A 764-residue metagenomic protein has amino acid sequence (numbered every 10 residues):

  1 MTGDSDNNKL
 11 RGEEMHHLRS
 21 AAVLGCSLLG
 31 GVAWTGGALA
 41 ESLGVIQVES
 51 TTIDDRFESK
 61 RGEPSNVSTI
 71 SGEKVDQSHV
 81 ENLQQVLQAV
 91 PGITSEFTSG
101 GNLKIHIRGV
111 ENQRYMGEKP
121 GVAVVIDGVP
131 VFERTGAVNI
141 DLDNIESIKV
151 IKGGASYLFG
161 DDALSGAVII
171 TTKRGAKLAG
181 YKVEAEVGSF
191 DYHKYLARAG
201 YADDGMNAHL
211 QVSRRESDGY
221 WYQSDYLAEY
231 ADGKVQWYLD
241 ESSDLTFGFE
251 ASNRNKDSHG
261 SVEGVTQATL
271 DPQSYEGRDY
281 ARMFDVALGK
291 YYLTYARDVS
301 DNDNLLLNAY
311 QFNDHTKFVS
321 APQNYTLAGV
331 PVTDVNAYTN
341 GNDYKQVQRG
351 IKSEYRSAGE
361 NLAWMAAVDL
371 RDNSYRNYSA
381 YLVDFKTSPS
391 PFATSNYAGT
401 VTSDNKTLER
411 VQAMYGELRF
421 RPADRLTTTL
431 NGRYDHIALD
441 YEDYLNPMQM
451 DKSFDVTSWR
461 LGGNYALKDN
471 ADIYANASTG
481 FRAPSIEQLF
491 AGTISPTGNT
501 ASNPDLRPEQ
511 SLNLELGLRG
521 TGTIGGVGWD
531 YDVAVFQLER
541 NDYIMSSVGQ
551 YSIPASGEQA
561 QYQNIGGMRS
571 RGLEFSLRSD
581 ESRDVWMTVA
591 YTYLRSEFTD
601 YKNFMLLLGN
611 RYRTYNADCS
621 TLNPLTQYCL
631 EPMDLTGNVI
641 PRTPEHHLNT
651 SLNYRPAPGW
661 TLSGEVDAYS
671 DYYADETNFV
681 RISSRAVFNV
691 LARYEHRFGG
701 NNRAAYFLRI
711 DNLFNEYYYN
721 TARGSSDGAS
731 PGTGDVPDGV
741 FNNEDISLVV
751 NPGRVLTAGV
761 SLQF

Functional and structural regions predicted by a protein language model:
L83-V86, I105-H106, V122-V125, V138 (+3 more regions): N-terminal periplasmic accessory domains that precede and gate Gram-negative outer-membrane beta-barrel machines
V122, D127-G153, G233: Short acidic/polar hinge/loop motifs at secondary-structure boundaries that mediate gating or recognition
G180, V187-E216, W221-H259, A281-N304 (+2 more regions): Transmembrane beta-barrel wall of Gram-negative outer-membrane proteins
G205-M206, N304-P322, A466, D472-S478 (+7 more regions): Membrane-embedded beta-barrel scaffold of Gram-negative outer-membrane proteins
S242-S252, F284-Y444, G528-V535, W586-L594: Face-selective signature of the C-terminal outer-membrane beta-barrel domain
S261, S374-R376, Y381, H436-Y441 (+8 more regions): Surface-exposed extracellular loop regions of Gram-negative outer-membrane beta-barrel proteins, predominantly
R421-T428, I437, G528-D530, A534-E539 (+1 more regions): Gram-negative outer-membrane beta-barrel transporters
F481, S546, G659, A668-Y673 (+1 more regions): C-terminal beta-signal and adjacent terminal beta-strands/loops of Gram-negative outer-membrane beta-barrel proteins
